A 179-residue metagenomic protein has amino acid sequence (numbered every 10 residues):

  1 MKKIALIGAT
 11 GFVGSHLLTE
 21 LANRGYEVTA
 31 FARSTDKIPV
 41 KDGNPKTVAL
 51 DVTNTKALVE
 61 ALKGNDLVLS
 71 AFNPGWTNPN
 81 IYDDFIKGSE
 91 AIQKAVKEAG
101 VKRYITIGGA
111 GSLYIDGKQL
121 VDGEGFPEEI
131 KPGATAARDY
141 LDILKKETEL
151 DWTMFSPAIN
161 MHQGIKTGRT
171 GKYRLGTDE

Functional and structural regions predicted by a protein language model:
I4-R24: N-terminal Rossmann NAD(P)H-binding glycine-rich loop of SDR-like oxidoreductase domains
A5, T29, T153: Conserved beta-strand positions in the Rossmann-like core of class I SAM-dependent methyltransferases
E27, T35, E90-P132, A137 (+1 more regions): Conserved Rossmann-fold NAD(P)-dependent oxidoreductase catalytic core, especially the SDR/UDP-sugar
D36-E98: NAD(P)H-binding glycine-rich loop region in Rossmannoid oxidoreductase-like domains and their noncatalytic homologs
T77, G111-D116, N160-G164: Conserved catalytic-site region of short-chain dehydrogenase/reductase
D142-Q163: Conserved beta-loop-beta element that borders a ligand/cofactor-binding pocket
K172-E179: A conserved pocket-lining segment of Rossmann-fold NAD(P)-dependent short-chain dehydrogenase/reductase
